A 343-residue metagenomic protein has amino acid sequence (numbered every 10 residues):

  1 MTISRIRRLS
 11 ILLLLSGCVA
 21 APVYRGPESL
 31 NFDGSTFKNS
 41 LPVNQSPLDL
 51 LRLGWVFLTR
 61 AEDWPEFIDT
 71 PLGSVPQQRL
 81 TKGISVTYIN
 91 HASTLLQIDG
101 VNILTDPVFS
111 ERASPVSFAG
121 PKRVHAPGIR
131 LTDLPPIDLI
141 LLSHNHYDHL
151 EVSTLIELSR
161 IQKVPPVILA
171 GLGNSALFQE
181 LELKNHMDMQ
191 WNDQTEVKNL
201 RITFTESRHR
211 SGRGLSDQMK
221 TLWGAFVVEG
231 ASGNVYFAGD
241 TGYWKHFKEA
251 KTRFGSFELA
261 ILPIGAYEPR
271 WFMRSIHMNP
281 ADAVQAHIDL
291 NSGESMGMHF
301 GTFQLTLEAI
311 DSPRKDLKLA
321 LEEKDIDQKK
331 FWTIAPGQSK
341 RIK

Functional and structural regions predicted by a protein language model:
S4-L12: Sec-dependent signal peptide recognition, specifically the positively charged N-region followed immediately by
C18-K122, P127-D133, E229-G239, E258-I264 (+1 more regions): Metallo-beta-lactamase
V19-S40, L131, L139, H146 (+4 more regions): Cap/insert and terminal regions of metallo-dependent hydrolase folds
E62-K82, A170-G233, D316-Q338: Metallo-beta-lactamase
S93-Q97, E196-E258, R274, A281-D282: Catalytic core of the metallo-beta-lactamase
F109-A126, R210-D217, E268-H277: Acidic/histidine-rich helix-loop elements that form or flank divalent-metal/phosphate-binding sites at the catalytic
A119-L169, K184-N185, G255-I261: Active-site metal-binding motif and surrounding structural segment of the metallo-beta-lactamase
G128-P135, T195-K198, E249-R253, K343: Short amphipathic alpha-helix with an adjacent loop that forms part of the alpha/beta core around
